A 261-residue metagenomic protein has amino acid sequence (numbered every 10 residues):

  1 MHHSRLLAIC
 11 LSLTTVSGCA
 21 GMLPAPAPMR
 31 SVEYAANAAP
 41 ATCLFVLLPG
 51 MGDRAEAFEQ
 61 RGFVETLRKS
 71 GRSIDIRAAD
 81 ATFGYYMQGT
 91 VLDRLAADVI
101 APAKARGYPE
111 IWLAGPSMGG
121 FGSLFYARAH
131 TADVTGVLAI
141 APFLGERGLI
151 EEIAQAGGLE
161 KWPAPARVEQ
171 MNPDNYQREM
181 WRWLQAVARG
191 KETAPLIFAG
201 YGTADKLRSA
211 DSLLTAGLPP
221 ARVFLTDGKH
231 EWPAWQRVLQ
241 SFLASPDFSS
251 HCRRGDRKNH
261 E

Functional and structural regions predicted by a protein language model:
M1-L7: Bacterial N-terminal signal peptides that target proteins for export
V16-G18: C-terminal motif of bacterial Sec signal peptides marking the signal peptidase cleavage site
A20-E261: Non-catalytic cap/lid and distal C-terminal segments of serine-dependent acyl enzymes
